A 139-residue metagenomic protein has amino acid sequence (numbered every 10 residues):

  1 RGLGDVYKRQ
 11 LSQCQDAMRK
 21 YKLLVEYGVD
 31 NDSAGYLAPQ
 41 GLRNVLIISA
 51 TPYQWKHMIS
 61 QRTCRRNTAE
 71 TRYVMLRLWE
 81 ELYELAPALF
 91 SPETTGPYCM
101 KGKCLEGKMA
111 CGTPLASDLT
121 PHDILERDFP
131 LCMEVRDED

Functional and structural regions predicted by a protein language model:
R1, D5-D139: A conserved ligand/cofactor-binding region detector
